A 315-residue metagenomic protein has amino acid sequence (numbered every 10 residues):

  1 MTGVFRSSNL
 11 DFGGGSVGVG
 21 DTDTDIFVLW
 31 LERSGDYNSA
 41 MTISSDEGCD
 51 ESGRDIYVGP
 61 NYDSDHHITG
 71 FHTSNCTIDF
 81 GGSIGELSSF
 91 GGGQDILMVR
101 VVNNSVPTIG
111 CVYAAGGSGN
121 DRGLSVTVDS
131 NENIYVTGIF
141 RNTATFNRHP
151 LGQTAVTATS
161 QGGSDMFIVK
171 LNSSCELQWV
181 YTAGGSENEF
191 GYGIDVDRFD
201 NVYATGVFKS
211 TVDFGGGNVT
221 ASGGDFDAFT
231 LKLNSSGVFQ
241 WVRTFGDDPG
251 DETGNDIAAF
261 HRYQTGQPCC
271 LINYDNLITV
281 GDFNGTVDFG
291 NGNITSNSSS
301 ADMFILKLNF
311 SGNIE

Functional and structural regions predicted by a protein language model:
M1-E315: A sequence-level/structural motif corresponding to short, flexible coil/turn segments enriched in small polar residues
